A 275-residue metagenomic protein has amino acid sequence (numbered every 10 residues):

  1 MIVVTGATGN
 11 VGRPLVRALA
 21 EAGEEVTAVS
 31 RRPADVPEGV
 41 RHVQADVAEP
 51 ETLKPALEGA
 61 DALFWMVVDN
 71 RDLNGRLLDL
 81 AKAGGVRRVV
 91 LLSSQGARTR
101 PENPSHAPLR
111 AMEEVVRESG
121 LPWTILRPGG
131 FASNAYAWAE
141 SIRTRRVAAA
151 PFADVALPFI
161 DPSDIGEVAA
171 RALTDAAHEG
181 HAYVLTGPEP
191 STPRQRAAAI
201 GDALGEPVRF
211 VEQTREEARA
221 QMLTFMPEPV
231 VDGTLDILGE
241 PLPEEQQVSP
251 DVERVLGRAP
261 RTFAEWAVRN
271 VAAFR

Functional and structural regions predicted by a protein language model:
M1-P33, P37-V40, A48-E51, P55-A60 (+7 more regions): Oxidoreductase cofactor-interface core, primarily capturing Rossmann-like NAD(P)-dependent enzymes
Q44: N-terminal Rossmann-like NAD(P) cofactor-binding subdomain of oxidoreductases, focused on the glycine-rich
P207, R254-L256: C-terminal accessory subdomains/tails of enzymes that are appended
L235-E240, W266-N270: Short linear loop/turn motifs
E245-V248: N-terminal alpha-helical segment
L256-R275: Amphipathic terminal alpha-helices
